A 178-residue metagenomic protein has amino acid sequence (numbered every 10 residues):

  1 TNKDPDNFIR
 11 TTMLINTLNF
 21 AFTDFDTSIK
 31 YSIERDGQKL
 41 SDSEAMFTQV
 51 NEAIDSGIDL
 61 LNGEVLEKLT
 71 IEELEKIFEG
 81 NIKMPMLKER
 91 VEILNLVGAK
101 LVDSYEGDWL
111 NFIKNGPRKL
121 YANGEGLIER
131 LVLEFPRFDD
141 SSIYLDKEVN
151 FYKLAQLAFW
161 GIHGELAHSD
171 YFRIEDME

Functional and structural regions predicted by a protein language model:
T1-E178: HhH-family (HhH-GPD) DNA N-glycosylase catalytic core used in base-excision repair
